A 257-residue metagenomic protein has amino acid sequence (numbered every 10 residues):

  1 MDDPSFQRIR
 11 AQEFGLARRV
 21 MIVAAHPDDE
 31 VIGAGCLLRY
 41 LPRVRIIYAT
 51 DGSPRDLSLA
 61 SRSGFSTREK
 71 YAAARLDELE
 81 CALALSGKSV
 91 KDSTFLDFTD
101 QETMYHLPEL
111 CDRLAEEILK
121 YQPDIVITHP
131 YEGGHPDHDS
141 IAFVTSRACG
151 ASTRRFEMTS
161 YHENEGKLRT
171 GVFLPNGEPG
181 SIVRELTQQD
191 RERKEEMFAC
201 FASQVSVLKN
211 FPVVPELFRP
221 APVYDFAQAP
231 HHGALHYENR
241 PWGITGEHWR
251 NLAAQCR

Functional and structural regions predicted by a protein language model:
M1-M21, Y40, S66, T94 (+1 more regions): Metal-dependent de-N-acetylase/amidase catalytic core
I9, G15-K70: ATP-dependent adenylation/pyrophosphate-handling site
A25, A74, P136: Residue-level signal for the nucleotide or nucleotide-sugar donor/cofactor binding architecture
E30, E78, E238: Acidic-residue sensor for enzyme active/binding pockets
G52-P54, F98-Q101: A short, flexible beta-alpha/helix-coil linker loop
Y71-S86, V144-A148: Short, solvent-exposed amphipathic alpha-helices that sit in or adjacent to ligand/effector-binding or catalytic
L85-F98: A conserved beta-strand->alpha-helix junction
